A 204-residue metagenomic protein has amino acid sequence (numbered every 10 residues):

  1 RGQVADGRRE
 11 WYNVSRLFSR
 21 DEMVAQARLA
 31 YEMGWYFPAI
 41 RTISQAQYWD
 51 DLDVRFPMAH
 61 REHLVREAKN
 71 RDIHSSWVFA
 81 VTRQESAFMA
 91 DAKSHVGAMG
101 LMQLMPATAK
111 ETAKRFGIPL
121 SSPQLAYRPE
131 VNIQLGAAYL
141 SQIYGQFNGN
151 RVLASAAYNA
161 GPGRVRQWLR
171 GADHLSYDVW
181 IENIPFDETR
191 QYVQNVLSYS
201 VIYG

Functional and structural regions predicted by a protein language model:
G2-G204: Catalytic glycan-binding domains that act on GlcNAc-containing polysaccharides
